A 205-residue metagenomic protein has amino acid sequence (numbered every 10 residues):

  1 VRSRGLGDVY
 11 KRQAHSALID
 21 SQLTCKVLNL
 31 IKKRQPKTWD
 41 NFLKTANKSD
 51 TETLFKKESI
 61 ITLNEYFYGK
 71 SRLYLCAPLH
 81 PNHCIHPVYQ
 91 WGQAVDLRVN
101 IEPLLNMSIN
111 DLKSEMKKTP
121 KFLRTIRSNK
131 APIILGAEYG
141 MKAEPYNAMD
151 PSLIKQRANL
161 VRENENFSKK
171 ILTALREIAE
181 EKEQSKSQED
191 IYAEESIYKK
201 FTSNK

Functional and structural regions predicted by a protein language model:
V1, C76-H80, S196-I197: Short, exposed beta-strand "edge-strand" segments with a Pro/Gly-rich flavor and a Y/T-containing core
V1-L6, Y10: Single conserved hydrophobic/aromatic residue that forms the stacking wall/gate of nucleotide- or nucleobase-binding
D8, L43-D50, S59, L175 (+2 more regions): Generic secondary-structure transition motif, activating predominantly at the C-termini of alpha-helices
K11-S16: Flexible, glycine/proline-enriched loop segments at strand-loop-helix junctions that form or flank small-ligand binding
A17-S59: Charged, compositionally biased non-catalytic regions
P36-L43, E52-F55, V95, K155-A158 (+2 more regions): Generic detector of well-ordered alpha-helical segments enriched in charged/polar residues, highlighting helical
K44-I126: Acidic catalytic cores of enzymes that act on phosphate-bearing nucleotides/polynucleotides
P103-L105, D111-K205: Non-catalytic terminal regions of proteins
